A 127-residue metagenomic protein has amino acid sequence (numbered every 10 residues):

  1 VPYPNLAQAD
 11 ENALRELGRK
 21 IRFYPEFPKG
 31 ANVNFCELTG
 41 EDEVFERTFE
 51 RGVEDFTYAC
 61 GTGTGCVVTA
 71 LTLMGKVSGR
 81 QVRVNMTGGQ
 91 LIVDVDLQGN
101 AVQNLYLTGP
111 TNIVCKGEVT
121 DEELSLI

Functional and structural regions predicted by a protein language model:
V1-A59, V68-I127: Active-site proximal loop and beta-alpha junction motif in alpha/beta enzyme cores
T62-G63: An anionic, turn-rich surface loop/hairpin at beta-sheet edges that serves as a generic interaction/coordination patch
